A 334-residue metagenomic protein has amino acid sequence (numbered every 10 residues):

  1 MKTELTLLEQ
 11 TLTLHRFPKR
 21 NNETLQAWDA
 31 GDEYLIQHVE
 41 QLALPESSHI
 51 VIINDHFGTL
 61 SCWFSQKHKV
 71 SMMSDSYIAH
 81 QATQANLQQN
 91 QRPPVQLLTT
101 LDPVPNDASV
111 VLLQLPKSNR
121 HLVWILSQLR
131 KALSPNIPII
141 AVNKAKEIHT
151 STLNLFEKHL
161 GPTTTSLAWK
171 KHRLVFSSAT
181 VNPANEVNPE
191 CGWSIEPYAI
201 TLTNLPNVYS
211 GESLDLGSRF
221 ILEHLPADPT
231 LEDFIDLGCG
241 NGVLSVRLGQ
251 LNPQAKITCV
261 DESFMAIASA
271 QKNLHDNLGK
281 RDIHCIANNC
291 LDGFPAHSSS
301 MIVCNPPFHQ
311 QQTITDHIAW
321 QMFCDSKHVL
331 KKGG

Functional and structural regions predicted by a protein language model:
M1-T24, W28: Positively charged, low-complexity intrinsically disordered leader regions
P18-L42, A168-L231: SAM-dependent Rossmann-like transferase core, predominantly class I methyltransferases with a strong bias toward
A27-V95, L216-C304, Q310: Conserved SAM/SAH cofactor-binding pocket of Class I
Q84-S134: Non-catalytic nucleic-acid substrate-recognition regions in nucleic-acid-modifying enzymes
V110-H121, S300-T313: A short SAM/SAH-binding and catalytic strip from SAM-dependent methyltransferases
V123-P135, W320-K332: A short glycine-rich, Lys/Arg-flanked "PGG" loop and its adjoining helix->strand segment in the class I
N136-A145, G333-G334: Conserved beta-strand signature within the Rossmann-like core of class I S-adenosyl-L-methionine
L153-K170: Conserved Class I S-adenosyl-L-methionine
